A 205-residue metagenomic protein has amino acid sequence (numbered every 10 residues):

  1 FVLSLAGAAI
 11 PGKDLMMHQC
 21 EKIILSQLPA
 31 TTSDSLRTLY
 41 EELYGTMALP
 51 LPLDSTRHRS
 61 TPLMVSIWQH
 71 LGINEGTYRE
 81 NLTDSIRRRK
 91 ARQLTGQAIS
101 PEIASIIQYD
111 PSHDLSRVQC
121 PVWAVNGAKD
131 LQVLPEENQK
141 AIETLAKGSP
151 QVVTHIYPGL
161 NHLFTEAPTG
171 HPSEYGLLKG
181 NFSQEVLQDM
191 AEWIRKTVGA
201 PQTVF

Functional and structural regions predicted by a protein language model:
F1, Q119-P121, S149-V153: Loop/turn elements at helix/coil->beta-strand transitions in domains of secreted/extracellular proteins
L3-A6, P158: Alpha/beta-hydrolase-fold catalytic nucleophile elbow
L5-S116: Accessory cap/linker subdomain of secreted extracellular hydrolases
S35-T38, P101, D110, R117 (+4 more regions): Extracytoplasmic/secreted proteins, especially bacterial periplasmic and envelope-associated proteins
V118, A124-N126, D130: Short beta-strand/loop motif that positions the catalytic acidic residue of the alpha/beta-hydrolase fold
A128-D130, P158-N161: Acidic beta-to-alpha connecting loop that harbors the catalytic carboxylate
L131-E137: Conserved alpha/beta-hydrolase "acid-adjacent" motif
V153, L160-F164, P168-F205: Catalytic active-site module of serine/aspartate enzymes centered on a nucleophile-bearing elbow/loop
